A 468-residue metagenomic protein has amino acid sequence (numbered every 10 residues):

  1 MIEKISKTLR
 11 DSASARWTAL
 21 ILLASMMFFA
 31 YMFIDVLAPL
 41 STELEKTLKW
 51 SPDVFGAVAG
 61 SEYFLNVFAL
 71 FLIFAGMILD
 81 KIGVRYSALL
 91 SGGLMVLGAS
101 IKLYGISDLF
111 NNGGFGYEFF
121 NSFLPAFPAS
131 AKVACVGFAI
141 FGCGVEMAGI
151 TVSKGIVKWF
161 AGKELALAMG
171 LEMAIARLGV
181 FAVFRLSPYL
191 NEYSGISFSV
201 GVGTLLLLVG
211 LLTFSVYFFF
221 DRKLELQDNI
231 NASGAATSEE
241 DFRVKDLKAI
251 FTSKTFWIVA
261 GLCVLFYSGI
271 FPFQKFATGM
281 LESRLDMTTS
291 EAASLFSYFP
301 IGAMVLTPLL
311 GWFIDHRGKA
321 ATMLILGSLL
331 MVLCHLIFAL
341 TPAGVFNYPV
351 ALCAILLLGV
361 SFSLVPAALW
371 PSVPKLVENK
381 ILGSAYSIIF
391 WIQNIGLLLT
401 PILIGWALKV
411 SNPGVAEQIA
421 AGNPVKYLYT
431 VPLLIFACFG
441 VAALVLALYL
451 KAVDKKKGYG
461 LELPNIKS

Functional and structural regions predicted by a protein language model:
I2-A13, E225-V259, I466-S468: Juxtamembrane intracellular "pre-TM" segments in multi-pass secondary transporters
L37-S41, S253-T307, P366, T400-P401: Extracytoplasmic gate region of multi-pass secondary transporters
A69-V84, L306-K319: Helix-to-loop junctions at the C-terminal end of transmembrane segments in multipass secondary transporters
G93-A126, L329-V345: C-terminal ends and interior cores of transmembrane alpha-helices in multi-pass membrane transporters/permeases
A131, G137-I175: Cytoplasmic helix-loop-helix junction between adjacent transmembrane helices in 12-TM secondary transporters
F198-Y217, T430-L448: Symmetry-related core transmembrane helices of the 12-TM Major Facilitator Superfamily/SLC fold
A320-L369: C-terminal transmembrane helical hairpin of 12-TM major facilitator-type secondary transporters
N379-G414: A late C-terminal transmembrane helix in Major Facilitator Superfamily
